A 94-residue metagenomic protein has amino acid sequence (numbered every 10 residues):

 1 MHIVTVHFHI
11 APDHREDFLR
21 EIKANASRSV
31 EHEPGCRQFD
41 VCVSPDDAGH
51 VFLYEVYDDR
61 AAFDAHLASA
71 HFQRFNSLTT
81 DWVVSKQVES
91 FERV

Functional and structural regions predicted by a protein language model:
M1-H2, V94: Absolute protein N-terminus
H2-H9, Q38-L67: Short, well-ordered beta-strand segments in beta-rich or mixed alpha/beta enzyme and ligand-binding folds
H14-Q38: Short amphipathic alpha-helical segments
E16-L19, D64, Q73: Generic structural signal for individual residues within well-ordered alpha-helical segments across diverse proteins
I22, H66-L67, N76-T79: Short, flexible helix/strand-to-coil boundary loops that buttress conserved ligand/catalytic motifs in alpha/beta
H32-G35, A68, W82: Short, structurally constrained coil/turn elements that cap an alpha-helix or connect an alpha-helix to the following
D40-G49, F75-V94: Glycine-rich beta-strand-turn "strand-cap" elements at beta-sheet edges
